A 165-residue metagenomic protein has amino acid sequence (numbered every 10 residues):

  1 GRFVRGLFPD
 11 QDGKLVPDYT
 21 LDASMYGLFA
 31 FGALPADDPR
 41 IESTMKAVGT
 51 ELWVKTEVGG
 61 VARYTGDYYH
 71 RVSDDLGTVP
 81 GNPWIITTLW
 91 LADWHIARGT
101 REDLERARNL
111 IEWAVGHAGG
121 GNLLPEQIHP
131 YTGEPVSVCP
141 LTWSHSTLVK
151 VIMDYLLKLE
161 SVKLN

Functional and structural regions predicted by a protein language model:
G1-I86: Extended ligand-binding clefts on enzyme/binding-domain cores
L15-P39, G81-N165: C-terminal capping/lid segments that line or modulate ligand- or cofactor-binding pockets
